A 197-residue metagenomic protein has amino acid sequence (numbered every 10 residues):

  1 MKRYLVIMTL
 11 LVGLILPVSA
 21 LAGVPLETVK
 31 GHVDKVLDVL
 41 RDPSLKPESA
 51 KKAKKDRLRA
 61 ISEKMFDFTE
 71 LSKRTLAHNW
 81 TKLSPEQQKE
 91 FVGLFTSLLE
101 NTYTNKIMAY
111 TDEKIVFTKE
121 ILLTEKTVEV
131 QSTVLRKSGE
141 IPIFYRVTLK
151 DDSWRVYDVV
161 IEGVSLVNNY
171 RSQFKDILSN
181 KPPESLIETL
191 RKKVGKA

Functional and structural regions predicted by a protein language model:
M1-M8: Bacterial N-terminal signal peptides that target proteins for export
I15-V18: N-terminal signal peptide c-region/cleavage motif recognized by signal peptidases
V24-E27, D38, D42-L45, S49 (+9 more regions): Surface-exposed, polar/charged faces of alpha-helical domains in mature secreted/periplasmic/lumenal proteins
V24-Y103: Early exported N-terminus immediately downstream of N-terminal targeting peptides
F95, K119-I121, V134-R136, V147-L149 (+1 more regions): A mature extracytoplasmic/lumenal domain signature
N101-I141, K193-A197: Surface-exposed, charged secondary-structure patches
E140-P142, R146-N168: Short beta-strand edge/turn micro-motifs at domain boundaries
D158-A197: Low-complexity, intrinsically disordered terminal/linker segments enriched in charged and Gly/Pro repeats
